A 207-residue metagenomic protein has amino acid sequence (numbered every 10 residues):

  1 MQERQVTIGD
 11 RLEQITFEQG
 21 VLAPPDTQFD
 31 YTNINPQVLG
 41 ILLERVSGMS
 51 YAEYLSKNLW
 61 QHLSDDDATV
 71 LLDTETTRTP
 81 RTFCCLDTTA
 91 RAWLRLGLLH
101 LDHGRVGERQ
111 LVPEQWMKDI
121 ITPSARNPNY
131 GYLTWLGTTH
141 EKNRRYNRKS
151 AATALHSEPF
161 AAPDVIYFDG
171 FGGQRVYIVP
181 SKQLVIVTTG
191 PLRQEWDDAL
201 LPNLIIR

Functional and structural regions predicted by a protein language model:
M1-C84: Catalytic-site signature segments of enzymes, centered on catalytic residues
I15-T16, I120, I205: A generic structural signal for nonpolar/aromatic side chains embedded in well-ordered alpha-helices
Q28-T32, C85-T89, F168, V176 (+2 more regions): Aromatic-acidic/polar surface patches that form glycan- and anion
N35-L42, T82-V106, Q174-G190: Active-site-proximal alpha-helical segments within enzyme catalytic domains
E44-E53, W60-A68, T88-V112, R126: Bacterial peptidoglycan biogenesis and beta-lactam-recognition machinery
D66-T69, T122-V185: Active-site Gly/Thr loop motif
L72-P80, H103-P123: A beta-strand-loop signature enriched in Asp, Gly, Thr, and Trp that corresponds to the sialidase/neuraminidase Asp-box
V187-R207: C-terminal/domain-terminus segments
